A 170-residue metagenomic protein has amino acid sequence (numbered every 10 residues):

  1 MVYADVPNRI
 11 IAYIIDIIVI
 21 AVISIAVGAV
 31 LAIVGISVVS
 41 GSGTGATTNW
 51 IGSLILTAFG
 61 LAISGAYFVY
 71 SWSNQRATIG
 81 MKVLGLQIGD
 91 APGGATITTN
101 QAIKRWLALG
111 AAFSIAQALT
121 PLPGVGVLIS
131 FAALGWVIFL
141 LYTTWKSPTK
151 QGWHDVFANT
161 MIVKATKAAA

Functional and structural regions predicted by a protein language model:
Y3-Y13, I17, Y67-K82, T96-T99 (+1 more regions): Juxtamembrane cytosolic face of transmembrane helices
I10-I20, S24, V30-I33: Long, hydrophobic N-terminal alpha-helical segment
D16-I20, S24, L56, G60 (+2 more regions): Hydrophobic alpha-helical membrane-embedded or membrane-associated segments
S24-L61, I115-V137: Membrane-helix interface segments in multi-pass membrane proteins
Q87-I97: Short membrane-interface loop/juxtamembrane segments of multi-pass integral membrane proteins
